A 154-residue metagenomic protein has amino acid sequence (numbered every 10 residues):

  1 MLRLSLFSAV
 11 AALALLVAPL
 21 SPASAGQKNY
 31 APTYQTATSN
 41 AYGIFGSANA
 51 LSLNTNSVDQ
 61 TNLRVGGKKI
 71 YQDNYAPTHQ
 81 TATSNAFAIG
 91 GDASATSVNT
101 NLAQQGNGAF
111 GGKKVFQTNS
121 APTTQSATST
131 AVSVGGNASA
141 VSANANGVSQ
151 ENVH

Functional and structural regions predicted by a protein language model:
M1-A9: Bacterial N-terminal signal peptides that target proteins for export
A11-L13: Extended, charge-rich C-terminal regions with high alpha-helical propensity
L15-A23: C-terminal segment of classical bacterial N-terminal signal peptides
A23-H154: Low-complexity repeat regions of mature extracellularly deployed or surface/particle-associated proteins
